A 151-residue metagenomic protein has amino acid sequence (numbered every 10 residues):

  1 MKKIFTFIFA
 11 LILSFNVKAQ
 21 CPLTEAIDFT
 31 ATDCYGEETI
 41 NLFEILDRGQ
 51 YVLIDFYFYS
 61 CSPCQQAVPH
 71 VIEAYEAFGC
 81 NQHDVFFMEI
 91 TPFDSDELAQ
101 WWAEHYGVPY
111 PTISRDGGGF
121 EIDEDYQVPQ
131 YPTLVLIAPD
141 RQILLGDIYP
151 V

Functional and structural regions predicted by a protein language model:
M1-L23, V151: Bacterial Sec-dependent N-terminal signal peptides
F29-V52, A77: A short beta-strand-turn-helix
Q50-V52, Y57-S60, Q130: Short pre-active-site segment immediately N-terminal to redox-active cysteine/selenocysteine motifs in thiol-based
L53-I54, F87, L134: Hydrophobic beta-strand anchors of alpha/beta hydrolase catalytic cores
F56-E73: Conserved redox-active cysteine motifs that mediate thiol-disulfide chemistry, especially di-cysteine Cys-X(1-2)-Cys
F58-P63, P92-E97, G117-E121, R141-I143 (+1 more regions): Solvent-exposed loop/turn segments at secondary-structure junctions within structured extracellular/periplasmic domains
Q100-V135: Short, internal strand/loop/helix patches that form the active-site neighborhood or redox-interaction surface
Q130-I148: A short, hydrophobic beta-strand/beta-hairpin element that forms part of a small beta-sheet core
